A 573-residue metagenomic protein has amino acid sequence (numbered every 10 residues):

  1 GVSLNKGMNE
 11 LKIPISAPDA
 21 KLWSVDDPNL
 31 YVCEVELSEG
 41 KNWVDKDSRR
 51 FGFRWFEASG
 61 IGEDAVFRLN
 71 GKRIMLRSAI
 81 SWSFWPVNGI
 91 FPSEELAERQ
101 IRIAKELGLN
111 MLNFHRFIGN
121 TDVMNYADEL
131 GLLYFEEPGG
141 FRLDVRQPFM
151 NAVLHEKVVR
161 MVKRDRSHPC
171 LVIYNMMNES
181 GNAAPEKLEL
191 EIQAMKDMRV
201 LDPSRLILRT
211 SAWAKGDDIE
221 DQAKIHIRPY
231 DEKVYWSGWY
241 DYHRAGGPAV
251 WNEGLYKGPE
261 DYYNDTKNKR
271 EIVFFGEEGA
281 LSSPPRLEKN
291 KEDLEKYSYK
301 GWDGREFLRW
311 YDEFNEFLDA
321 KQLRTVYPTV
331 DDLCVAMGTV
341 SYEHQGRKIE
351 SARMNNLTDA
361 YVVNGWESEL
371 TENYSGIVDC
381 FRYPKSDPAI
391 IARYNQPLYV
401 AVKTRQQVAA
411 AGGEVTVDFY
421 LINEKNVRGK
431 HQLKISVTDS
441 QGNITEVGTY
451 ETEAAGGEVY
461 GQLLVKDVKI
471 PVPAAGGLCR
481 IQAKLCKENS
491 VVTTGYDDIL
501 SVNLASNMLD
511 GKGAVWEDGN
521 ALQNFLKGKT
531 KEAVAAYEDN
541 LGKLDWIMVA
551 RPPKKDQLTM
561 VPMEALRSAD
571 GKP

Functional and structural regions predicted by a protein language model:
G1-F114, K157, V172-I173, E191 (+4 more regions): Secreted/periplasmic carbohydrate-active enzymes, especially glycoside hydrolases
M75-I80, V273-E277, R551: Active-site-proximal beta-strand elements of phosphoester/diester hydrolases
I101-R102, M111-E367, E372-D379: Substrate-binding/catalytic cleft of secreted carbohydrate-active enzymes, primarily glycoside hydrolases
A127, M198, L526, R567-A569: A generic structural signal for well-ordered alpha-helical segments
T266-K269, M354, N507-G511, D539-D545 (+1 more regions): Flexible, charged surface loops at secondary-structure boundaries
A514-L544, V549-P553: A short, well-structured beta->alpha microelement
N540-P573: Short alpha-beta junction capping motif
